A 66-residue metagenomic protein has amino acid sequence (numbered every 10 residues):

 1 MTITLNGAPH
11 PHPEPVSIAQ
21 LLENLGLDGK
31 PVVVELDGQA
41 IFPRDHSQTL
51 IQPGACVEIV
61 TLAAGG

Functional and structural regions predicted by a protein language model:
M1-G65: Ubiquitin-like/PB1-type beta-grasp interaction modules and other compact soluble beta-rich domains
